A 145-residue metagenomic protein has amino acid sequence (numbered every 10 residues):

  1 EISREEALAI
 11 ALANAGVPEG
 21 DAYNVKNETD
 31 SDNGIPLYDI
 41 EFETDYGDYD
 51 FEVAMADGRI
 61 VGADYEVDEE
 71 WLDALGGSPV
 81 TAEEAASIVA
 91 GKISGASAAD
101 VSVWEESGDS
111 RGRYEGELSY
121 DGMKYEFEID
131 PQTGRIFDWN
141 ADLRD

Functional and structural regions predicted by a protein language model:
E1-D145: Long, terminal "pre-/pro-" and other extracytoplasmic accessory regions that lie outside the mature folded/catalytic
